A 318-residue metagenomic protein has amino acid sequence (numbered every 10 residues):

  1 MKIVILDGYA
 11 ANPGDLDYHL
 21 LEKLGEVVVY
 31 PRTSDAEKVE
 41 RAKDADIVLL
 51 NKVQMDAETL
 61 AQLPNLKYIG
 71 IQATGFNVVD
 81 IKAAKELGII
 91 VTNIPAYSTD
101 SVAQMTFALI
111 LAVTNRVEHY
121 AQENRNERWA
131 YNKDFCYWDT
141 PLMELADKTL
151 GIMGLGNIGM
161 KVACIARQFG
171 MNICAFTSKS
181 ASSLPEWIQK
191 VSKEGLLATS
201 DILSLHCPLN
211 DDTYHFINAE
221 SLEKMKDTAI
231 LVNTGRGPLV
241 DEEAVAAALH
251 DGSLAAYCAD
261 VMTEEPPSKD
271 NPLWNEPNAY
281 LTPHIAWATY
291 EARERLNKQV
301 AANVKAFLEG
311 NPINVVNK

Functional and structural regions predicted by a protein language model:
M1-T92, A198, N218-E220: An N-terminal-biased, well-structured beta-alpha scaffold segment characteristic of Rossmann-like dinucleotide-binding
K2, K148-T149, N172: Residues that mark the start of a beta-strand
M55-L60, K179-P272: Rossmann-like adenosine-cofactor binding region
L87, P95-T149, C164, V316: Phosphate-binding beta-alpha-beta segment of Rossmann-like dinucleotide-binding domains, i.e., the NAD(P)
L87, V91, N172, T228-K318: Rossmann-like dinucleotide-binding domain for NAD(H)/NADP(H)
L155-G156: Glycine-rich Rossmann-fold phosphate-binding loop(s) that bind the pyrophosphate of adenine dinucleotide cofactors
G159-M160: N-terminal Rossmann-fold NAD(P) dinucleotide-binding loop
A163, R167, L249: Gly/Ala-rich phosphate-binding loop of Rossmann-like dinucleotide-binding domains, activating on the conserved
